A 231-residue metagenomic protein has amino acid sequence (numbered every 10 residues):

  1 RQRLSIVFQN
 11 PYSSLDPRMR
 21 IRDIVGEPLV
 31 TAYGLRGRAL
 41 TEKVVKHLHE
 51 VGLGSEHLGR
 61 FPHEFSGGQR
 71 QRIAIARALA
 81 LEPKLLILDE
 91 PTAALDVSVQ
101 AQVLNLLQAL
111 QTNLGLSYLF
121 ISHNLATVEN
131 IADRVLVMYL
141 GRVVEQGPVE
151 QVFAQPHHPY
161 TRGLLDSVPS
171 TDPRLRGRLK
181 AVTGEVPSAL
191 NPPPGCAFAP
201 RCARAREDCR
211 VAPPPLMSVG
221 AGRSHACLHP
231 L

Functional and structural regions predicted by a protein language model:
N10, M19-V30: Q-loop/switch helix immediately C-terminal to the Walker
R38-E56, L165-D166: Conserved ABC ATPase "signature" region
S55, P148-L231: Charged, flexible cofactor/metal-binding loops and thiol motifs
F61-F65, Q69: Conserved ABC ATPase signature
A80-K84: A short, proline-enriched helix->beta-strand linker immediately N-terminal to the Walker B motif in ABC-type P-loop
L86-D89: Catalytic Walker B motif of ABC-type/P-loop ATPase nucleotide-binding domains
P91, L95, V99-G177: P-loop NTP-binding/switch modules centered on Walker-like glycine-rich loops
